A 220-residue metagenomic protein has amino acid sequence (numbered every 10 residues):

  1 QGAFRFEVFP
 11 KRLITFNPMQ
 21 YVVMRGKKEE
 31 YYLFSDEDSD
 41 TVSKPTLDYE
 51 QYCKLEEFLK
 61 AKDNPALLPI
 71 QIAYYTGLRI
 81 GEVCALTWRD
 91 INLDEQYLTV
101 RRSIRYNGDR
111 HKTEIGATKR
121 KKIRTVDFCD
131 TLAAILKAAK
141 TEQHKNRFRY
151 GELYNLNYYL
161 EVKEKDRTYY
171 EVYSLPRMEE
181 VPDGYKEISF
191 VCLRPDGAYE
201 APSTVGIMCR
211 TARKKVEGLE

Functional and structural regions predicted by a protein language model:
Q1-E7, F128: Non-catalytic DNA-binding core/recognition domains of DNA-processing enzymes
G2, A85-L86, I207: DNA-binding alpha-helical recognition surfaces that contact promoter or target DNA
F6-N17, N92, H144, F148 (+1 more regions): Surface-exposed helix-capping loop/turn segments at secondary-structure junctions
I14-F16, Q20-I80, C84-L86, D94 (+2 more regions): Basic, Lys/Arg- and aromatic-enriched nucleic-acid-binding interface segment
Y21-E29, Q51, L86-D183: Conserved tyrosine-mediated DNA breakage-rejoining catalytic core shared by Y-recombinases
C53, E57-A66, T76, V126 (+3 more regions): Short, basic (Lys/Arg/His-rich) helix/loop patches that form interaction surfaces in the mid-to-C-terminal regions
R79, N107-G108, Y199-E200: Flexible loop/turn segments at secondary-structure boundaries
